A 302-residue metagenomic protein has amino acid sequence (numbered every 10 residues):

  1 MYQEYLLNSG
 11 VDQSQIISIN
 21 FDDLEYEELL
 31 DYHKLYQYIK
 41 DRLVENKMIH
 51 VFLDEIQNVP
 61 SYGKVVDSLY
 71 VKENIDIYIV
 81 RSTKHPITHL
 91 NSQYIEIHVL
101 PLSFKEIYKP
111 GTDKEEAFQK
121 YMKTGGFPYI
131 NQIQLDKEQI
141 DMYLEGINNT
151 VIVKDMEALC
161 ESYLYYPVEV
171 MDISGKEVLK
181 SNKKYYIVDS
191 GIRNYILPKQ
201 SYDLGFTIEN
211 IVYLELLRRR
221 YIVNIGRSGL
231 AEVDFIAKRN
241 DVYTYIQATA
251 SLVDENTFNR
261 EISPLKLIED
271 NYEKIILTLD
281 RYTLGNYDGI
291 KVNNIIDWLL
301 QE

Functional and structural regions predicted by a protein language model:
M1-Q13: P-loop NTPase Walker A phosphate-binding motif
I17-I49: Short glycine-rich substrate-engagement loop in P-loop NTPases that contacts/grips substrate
V44-Y62: Conserved P-loop NTPase "ATPase switch" module shared by AAA+ and STAND
D76-S82: Structural recognition of the conserved hydrophobic beta-strand(s) that form the central parallel beta-sheet of P-loop
S82-A158: Interdomain motor-coupling "hinge/lid" segment immediately C-terminal to the ATP-binding subdomain of NTP-driven enzymes
Q132-Y243: Accessory nucleic acid-recognition modules appended to NTPase machines
D241-V253, E261: Active-site ExK catalytic segment of metal-dependent nucleases
R281-E302: Domain-level recognition of nuclease-like catalytic cores that cleave nucleotide substrates
